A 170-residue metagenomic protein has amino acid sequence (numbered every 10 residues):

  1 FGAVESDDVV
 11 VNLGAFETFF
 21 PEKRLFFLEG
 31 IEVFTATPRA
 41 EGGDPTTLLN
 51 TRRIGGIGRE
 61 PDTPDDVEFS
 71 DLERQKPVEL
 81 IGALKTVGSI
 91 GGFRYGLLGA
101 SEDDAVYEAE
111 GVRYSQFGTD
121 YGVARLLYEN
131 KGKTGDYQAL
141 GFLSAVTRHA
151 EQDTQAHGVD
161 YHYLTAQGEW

Functional and structural regions predicted by a protein language model:
F1-W170: Outer-membrane beta-barrel channel domains
